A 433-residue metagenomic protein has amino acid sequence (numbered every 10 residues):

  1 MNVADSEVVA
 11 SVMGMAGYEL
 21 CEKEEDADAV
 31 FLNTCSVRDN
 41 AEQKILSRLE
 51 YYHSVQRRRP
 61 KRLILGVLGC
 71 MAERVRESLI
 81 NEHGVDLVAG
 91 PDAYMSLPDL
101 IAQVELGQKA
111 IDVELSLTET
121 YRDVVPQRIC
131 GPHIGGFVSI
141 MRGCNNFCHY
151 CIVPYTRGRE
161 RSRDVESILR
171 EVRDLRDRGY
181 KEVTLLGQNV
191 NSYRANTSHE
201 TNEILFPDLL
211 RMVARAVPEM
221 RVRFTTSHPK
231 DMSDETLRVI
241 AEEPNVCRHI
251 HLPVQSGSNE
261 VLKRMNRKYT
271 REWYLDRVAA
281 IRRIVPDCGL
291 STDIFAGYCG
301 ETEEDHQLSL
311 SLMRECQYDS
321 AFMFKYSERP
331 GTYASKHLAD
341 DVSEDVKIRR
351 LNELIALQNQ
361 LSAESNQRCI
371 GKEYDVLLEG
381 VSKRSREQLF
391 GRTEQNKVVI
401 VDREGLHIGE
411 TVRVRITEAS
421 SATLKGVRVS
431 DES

Functional and structural regions predicted by a protein language model:
M1-R194, L205, I250, E272-R283 (+4 more regions): Proteins enriched for Cys/Gly/acidic motifs involved in redox and nucleic-acid/cofactor modification
N2, R38-A41, A72, P229 (+4 more regions): Alpha-helix N-cap/loop-to-helix initiation residues
R62-G69, R74, D177-E304, R314: Conserved SAM/AdoMet-binding glycine-rich loop
M95, N146, N191, N259-E260 (+2 more regions): Glycine-centered loop/turn positions within well-structured domains that cap or flank conserved ligand/cofactor-binding
R128-I129, R238-E242, V254, N366-R368 (+2 more regions): Replace "in large, NTP-powered and nucleic-acid-processing enzymes" with "in large, NTP-powered factors and other
G131-I134, C144-N146, V246, S256 (+5 more regions): Short flexible coil/turn linkers enriched for glycine and charged/polar residues that connect secondary-structure
C148, I168, L185, F224 (+7 more regions): Conserved, mostly hydrophobic/aromatic
A334-S433: Terminal RNA-binding accessory module
